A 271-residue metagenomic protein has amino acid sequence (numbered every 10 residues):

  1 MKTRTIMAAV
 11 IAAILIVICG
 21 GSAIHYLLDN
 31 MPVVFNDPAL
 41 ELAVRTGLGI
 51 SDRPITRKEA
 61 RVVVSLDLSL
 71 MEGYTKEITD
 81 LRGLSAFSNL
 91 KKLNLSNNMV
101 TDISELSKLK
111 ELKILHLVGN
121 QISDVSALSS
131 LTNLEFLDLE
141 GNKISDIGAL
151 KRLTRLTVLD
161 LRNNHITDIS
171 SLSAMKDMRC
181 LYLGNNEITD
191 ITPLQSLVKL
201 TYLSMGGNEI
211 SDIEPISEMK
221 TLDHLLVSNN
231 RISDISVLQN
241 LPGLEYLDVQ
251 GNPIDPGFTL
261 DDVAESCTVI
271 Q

Functional and structural regions predicted by a protein language model:
K2-K92, E105, S171, P242-Q271: N-terminal capping/linker segments that flank leucine-rich repeat
A60, A86-L90, L106-L112, L128-L134 (+6 more regions): Leucine-rich repeat
V64-S69, K91-L95, L112-L117, E135-L139 (+6 more regions): Conserved hydrophobic beta-strand positions in leucine-rich repeat
L66, I78-L84, I103-L106, V125-L128 (+6 more regions): Canonical leucine-rich repeat
K76, N98, N120, L139-N142 (+5 more regions): Consensus "Asn ladder" position of solenoid repeat domains
S96, V100, L106-G141, L153 (+1 more regions): A generic tandem-repeat structural signature
Q121-S123, S130, E135, K143-S145 (+7 more regions): Thr-biased low-complexity repeat/linker tracts and other Thr-enriched repetitive architectures
G184, V198-P253: Ankyrin-repeat and related helical/solenoid repeat scaffolds used for protein-protein interactions
